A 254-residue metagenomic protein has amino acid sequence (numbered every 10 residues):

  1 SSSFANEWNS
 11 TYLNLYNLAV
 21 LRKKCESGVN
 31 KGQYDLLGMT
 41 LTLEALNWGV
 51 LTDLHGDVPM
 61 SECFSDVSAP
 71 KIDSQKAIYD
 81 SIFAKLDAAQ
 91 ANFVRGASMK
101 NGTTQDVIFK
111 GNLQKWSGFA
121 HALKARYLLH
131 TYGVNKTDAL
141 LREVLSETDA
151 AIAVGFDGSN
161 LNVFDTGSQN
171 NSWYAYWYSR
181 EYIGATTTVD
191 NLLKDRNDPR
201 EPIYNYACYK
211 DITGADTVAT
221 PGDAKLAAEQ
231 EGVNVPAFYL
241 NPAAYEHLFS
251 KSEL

Functional and structural regions predicted by a protein language model:
S1-L254: Structured, solvent-exposed acidic/aromatic patches
